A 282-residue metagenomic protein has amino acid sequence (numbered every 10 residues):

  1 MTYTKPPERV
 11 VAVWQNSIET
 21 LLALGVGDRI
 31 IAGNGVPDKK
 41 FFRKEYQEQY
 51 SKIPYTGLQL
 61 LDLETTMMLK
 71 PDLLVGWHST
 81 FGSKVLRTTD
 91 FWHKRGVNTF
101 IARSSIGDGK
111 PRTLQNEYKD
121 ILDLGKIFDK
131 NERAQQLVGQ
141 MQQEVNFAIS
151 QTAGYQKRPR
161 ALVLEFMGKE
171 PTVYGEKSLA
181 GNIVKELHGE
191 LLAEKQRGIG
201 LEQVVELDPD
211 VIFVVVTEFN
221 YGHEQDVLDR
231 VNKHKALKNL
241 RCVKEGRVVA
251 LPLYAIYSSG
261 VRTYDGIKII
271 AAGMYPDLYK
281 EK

Functional and structural regions predicted by a protein language model:
M1-E19, K126-L162, G273-K282: Bacterial Sec-exported substrate-binding components of ABC uptake systems
T2-P7, E45-P54, A134, E186-K195: A local structural motif
P7-R9, V75-S79, I106-P111, L122-Q136 (+2 more regions): Second-shell loop/turn segments in exported
V11-V13, I31-N34, L73-W77, T99-R103 (+4 more regions): Structural recognition of the beta-strand scaffold that forms the well-ordered cores of secreted hydrolase catalytic
A12-L69, L73, H78-S79, L192: A short, structured surface patch at a secondary-structure boundary
V36-K39, V173-G200: Alpha-helical, coiled-coil/dimerization segments enriched in small aliphatic residues
F41, H78-R87, V97-D123, Q156-L179 (+1 more regions): Extracytoplasmic ligand-binding site segments that recognize negatively charged/polar headgroups
P111-G125, Q135, V214-K282: Structured C-terminal subdomain patch of bacterial secreted/periplasmic proteins
